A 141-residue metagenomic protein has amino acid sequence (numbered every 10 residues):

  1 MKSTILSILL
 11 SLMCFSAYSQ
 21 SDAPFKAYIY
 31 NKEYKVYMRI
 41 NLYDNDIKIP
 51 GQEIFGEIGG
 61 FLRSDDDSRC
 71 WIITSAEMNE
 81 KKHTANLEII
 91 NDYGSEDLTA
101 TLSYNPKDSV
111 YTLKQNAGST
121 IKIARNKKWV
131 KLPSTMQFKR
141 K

Functional and structural regions predicted by a protein language model:
M1-P24: Bacterial Sec-dependent N-terminal signal peptides
S21-S103, Y111, N116-K141: Central antiparallel beta-sheet cores of small beta-barrel/beta-sandwich binding domains
